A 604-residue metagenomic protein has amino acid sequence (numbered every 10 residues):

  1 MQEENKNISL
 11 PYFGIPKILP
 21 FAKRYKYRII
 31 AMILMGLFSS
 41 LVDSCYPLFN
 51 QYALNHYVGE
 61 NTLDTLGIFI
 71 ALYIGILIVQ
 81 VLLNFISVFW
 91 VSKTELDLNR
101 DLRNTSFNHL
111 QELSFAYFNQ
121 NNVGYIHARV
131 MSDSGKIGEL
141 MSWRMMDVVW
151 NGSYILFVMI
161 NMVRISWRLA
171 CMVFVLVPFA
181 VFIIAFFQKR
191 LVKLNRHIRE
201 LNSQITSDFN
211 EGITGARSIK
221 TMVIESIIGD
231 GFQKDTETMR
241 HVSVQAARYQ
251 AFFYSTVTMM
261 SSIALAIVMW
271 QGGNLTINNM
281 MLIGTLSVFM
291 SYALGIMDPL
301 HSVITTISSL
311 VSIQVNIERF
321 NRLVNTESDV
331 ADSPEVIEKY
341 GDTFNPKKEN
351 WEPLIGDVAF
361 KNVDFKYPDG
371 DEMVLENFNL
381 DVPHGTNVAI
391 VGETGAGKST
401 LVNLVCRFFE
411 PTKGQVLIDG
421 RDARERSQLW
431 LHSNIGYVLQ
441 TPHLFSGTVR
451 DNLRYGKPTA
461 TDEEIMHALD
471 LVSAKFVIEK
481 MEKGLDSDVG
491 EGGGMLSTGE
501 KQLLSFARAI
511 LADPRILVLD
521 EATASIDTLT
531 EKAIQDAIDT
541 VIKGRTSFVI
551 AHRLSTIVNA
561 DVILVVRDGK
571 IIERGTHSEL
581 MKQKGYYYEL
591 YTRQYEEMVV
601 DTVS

Functional and structural regions predicted by a protein language model:
M1-D43, V58-F69, S87-V91, E95 (+9 more regions): Membrane-integrated ABC transporters
Q2-K6, L96, N104-A128, S132-K136 (+5 more regions): Short intracellular "coupling" helices and adjacent cytoplasmic loop segments at the cytosolic face of multi-pass
P16, Y27-L48, Y52, F69 (+6 more regions): Alpha-helical segments in transporter systems
L19, K23, Y27, F115-A116 (+10 more regions): An intracellular "coupling" helix at the cytosolic face of ABC transporter transmembrane type-1 domains
R24, R28-L41, F69, Y73-V79 (+3 more regions): Transmembrane helices of ABC transporter permease
N61-I68, N161-V175, Q245, Y249-R319 (+1 more regions): Helix-loop-helix
I76-E95, S142, M146-S153, F174-I198 (+4 more regions): Alpha-helical transmembrane segments of multi-pass membrane proteins
Y340-S604: ABC-type nucleotide-binding domain
